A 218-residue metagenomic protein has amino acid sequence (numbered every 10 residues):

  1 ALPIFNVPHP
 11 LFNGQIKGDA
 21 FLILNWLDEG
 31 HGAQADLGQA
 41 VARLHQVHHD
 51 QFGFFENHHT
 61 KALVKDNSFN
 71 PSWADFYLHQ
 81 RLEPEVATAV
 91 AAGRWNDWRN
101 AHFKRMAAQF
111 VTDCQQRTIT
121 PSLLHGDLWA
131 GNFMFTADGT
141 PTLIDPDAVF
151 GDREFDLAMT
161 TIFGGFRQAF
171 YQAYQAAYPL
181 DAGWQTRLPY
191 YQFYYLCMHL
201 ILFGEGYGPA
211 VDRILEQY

Functional and structural regions predicted by a protein language model:
A1-D75: ATP-binding pocket architecture of kinase catalytic cores
N13-Q34, Q46, H79-A92, Y190-Q217: A glycine-centered beta->alpha junction motif in the catalytic cores of kinase/phosphotransferase enzymes
W26, G126-L128: Short, well-ordered beta-to-alpha junction loops that form the rim of enzyme active sites and present histidine/acidic
L37, R99-F103, V211: Hydrophobic packing residues in well-ordered alpha-helices of helical domains and bundles
Q39-A42, Q46, A87, A108 (+4 more regions): Surface-exposed alpha-helical segments enriched in charged/polar residues
A40-V41, M159-I162, R213: Glycine-rich, phosphate-binding/catalytic loops in enzymes
H49-L123, T136, Q217: An alpha-helical support segment within catalytic cores of ATP-dependent transferases
D66-L78, A87, R117-L123, A130 (+3 more regions): Active-site Asp-x-Gly
